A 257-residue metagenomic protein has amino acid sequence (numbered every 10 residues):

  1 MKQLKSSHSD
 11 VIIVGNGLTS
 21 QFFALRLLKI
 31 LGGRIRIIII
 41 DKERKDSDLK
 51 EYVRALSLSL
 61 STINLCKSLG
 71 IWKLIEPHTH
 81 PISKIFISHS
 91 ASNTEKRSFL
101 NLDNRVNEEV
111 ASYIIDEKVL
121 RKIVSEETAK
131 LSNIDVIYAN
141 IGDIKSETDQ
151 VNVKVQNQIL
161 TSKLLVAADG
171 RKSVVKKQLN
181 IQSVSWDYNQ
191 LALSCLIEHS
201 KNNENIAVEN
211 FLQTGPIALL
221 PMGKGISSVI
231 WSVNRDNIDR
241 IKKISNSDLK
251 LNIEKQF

Functional and structural regions predicted by a protein language model:
K2-T19, I38: Beta1/beta-strand and adjacent pyrophosphate-binding region of the FAD-binding site in flavoprotein oxidoreductases
L4, T79-Q178, W186-L191: Conserved N-terminal helical subregion
I12, R36-I38, F86, D135 (+1 more regions): A structural signal for isolated positions on well-ordered beta-strands in alpha/beta enzyme cores
V14, R26-V53: Glycine-rich FAD pyrophosphate-binding loop
T19, F23, K45, K172: Conserved Rossmann-like nucleotide-cofactor binding loop
K50-S92: N-terminal FAD cofactor-binding segment of flavoenzymes
C66, V124, L219: Residue-level signal for inorganic ion chemistry
G170-F257: Conserved FAD-binding catalytic core of PHBH/FMO-like flavoproteins
